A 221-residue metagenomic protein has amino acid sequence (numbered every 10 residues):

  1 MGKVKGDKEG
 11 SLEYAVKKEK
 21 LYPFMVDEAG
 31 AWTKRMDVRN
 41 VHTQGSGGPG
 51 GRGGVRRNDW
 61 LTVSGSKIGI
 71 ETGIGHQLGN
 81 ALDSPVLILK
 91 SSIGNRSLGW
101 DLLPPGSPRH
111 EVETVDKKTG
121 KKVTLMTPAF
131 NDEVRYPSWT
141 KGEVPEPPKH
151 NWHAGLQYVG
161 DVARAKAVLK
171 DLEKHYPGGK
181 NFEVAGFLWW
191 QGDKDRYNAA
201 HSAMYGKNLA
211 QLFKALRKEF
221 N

Functional and structural regions predicted by a protein language model:
M1-N221: Cell-envelope and extracellular/periplasmic
